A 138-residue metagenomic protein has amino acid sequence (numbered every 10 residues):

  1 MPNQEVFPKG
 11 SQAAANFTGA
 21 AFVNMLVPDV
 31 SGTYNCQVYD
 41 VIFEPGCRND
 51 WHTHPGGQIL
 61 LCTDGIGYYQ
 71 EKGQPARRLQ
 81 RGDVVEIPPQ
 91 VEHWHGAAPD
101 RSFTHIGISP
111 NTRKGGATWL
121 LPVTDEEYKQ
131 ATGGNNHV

Functional and structural regions predicted by a protein language model:
M1-N35, G116-V138: A short, N-terminal "cap"/entry segment at the start of jelly-roll beta-barrel domains of the cupin/DSBH fold
A21, M25, T33-Y34, E44-T53 (+1 more regions): Catalytic core of non-heme Fe(II) oxygenases with the double-stranded beta-helix
V38, E86, D100-W119: A short hydrophobic beta-strand segment most commonly corresponding to one strand of the jelly-roll/cupin
D40-E44, T53-Y69, I108-P110: Short, conserved beta-strand element in jelly-roll/cupin
G73-Q90: Short acidic-glycine-tyrosine-enriched beta hairpin
G96-A98: Asparagine-centered strand-capping/turn motif at beta-strand->loop junctions
